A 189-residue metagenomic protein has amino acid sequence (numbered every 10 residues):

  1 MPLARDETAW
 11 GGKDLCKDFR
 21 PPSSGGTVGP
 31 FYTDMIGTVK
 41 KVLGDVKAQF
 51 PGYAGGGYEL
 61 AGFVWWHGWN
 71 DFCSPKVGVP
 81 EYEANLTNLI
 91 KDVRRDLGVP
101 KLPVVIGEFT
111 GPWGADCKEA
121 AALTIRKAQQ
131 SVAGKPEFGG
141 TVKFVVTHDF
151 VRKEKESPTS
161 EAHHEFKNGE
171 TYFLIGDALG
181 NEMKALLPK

Functional and structural regions predicted by a protein language model:
M1-K189: Cell-envelope and extracellular/periplasmic
